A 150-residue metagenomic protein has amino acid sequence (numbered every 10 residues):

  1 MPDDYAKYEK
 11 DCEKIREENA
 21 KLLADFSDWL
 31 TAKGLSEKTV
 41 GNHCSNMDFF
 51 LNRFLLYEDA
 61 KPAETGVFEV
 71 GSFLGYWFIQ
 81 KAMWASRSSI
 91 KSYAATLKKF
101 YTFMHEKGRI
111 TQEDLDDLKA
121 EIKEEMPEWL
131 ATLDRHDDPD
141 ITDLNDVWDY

Functional and structural regions predicted by a protein language model:
M1-I110, D116-Y150: Charge-rich, intrinsically disordered N-terminal extensions that act as flexible nucleic-acid engagement or regulatory
